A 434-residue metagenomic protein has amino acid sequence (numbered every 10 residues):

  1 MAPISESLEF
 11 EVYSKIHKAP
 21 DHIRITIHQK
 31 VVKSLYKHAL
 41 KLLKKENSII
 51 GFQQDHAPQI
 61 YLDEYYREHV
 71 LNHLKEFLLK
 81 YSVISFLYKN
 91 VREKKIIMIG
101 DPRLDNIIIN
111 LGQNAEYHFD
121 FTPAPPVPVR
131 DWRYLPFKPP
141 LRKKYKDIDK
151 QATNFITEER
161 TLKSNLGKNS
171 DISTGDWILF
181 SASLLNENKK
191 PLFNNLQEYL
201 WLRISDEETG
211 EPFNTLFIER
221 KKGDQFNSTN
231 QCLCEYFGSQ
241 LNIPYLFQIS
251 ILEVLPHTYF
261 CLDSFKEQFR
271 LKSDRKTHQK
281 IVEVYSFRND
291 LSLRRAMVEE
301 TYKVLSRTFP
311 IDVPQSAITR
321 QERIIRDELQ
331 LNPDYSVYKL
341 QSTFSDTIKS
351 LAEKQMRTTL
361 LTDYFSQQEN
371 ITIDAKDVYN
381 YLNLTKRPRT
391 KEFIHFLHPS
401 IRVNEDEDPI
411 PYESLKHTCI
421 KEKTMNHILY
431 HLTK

Functional and structural regions predicted by a protein language model:
A2-F77, L184, E219, C232-K434: Extended, charged alpha-helical "arm"/coiled-coil substrate-binding scaffolds, typified by the C-terminal helical
V70-V127: Extended, domain-scale alpha-helical bundle/helix-rich regions
P123-K163: Internal alpha/beta scaffold segment
T161-W177: Short, glycine/small-residue-enriched coil/turn segments at secondary-structure junctions
K190-R220, S228-T229, L233: A beta-strand/beta-hairpin structural motif
